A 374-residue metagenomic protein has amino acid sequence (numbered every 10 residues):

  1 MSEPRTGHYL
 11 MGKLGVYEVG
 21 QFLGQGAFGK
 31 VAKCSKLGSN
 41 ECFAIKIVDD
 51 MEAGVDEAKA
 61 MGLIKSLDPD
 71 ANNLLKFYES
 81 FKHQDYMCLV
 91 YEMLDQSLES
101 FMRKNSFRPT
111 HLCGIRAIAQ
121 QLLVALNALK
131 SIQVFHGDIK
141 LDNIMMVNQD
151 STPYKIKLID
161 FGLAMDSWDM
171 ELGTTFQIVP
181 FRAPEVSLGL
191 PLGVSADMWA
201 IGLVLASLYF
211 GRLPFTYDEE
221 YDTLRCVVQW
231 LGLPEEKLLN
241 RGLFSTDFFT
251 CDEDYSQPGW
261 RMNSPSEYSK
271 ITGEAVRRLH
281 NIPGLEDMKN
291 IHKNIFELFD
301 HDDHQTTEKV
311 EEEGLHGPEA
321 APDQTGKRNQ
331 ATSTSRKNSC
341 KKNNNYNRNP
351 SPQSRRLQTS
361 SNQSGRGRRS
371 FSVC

Functional and structural regions predicted by a protein language model:
V19-A27, V31: Protein kinase glycine-rich loop
D68-E79: Conserved HxN/HPN-centered segment at the entrance to the catalytic loop of eukaryotic protein kinase-like domains
H83-E92, E99-S100: A conserved loop-to-beta-strand element in the N-lobe of protein kinase catalytic cores that borders the ATP-binding
I118-A119: Activation segment signature within eukaryotic-like protein kinase domains
K130-N148: Catalytic-loop of the protein kinase fold
D142-V179: Activation segment/activation loop of eukaryotic-type protein kinase catalytic domains
E185-A196: Conserved end of the kinase activation segment
E235-G317: C-terminal lobe substrate-recognition/regulatory segment of protein kinase catalytic domains
